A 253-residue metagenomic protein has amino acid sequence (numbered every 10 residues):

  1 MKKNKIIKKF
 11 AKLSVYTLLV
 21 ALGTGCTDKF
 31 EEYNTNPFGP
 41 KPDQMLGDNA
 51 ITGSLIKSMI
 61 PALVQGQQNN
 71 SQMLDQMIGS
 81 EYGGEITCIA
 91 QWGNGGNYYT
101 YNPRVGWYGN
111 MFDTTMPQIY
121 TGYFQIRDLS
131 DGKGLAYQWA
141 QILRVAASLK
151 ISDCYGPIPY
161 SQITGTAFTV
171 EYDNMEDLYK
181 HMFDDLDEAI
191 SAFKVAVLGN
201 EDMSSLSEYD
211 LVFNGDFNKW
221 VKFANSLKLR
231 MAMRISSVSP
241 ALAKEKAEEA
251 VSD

Functional and structural regions predicted by a protein language model:
M1-T24: Sec-dependent bacterial lipoprotein signal peptides
A11-S14, E31, G39, K194: Compositionally biased, low-structure terminal segments
L13-Y16, Y33, S148, R234: General helical structural elements
L18-T24, G66, S152, A196: Hydrophobic alpha-helical elements and their junctions with loops/disorder across both membrane and soluble proteins
L22, P37-G39, P240: Short amphipathic alpha-helical surface micro-motifs
C26-G84, T114, L129: Membrane-proximal, proline-rich intrinsically disordered regions
L46-A50, T87-L143, A147-D253: Structured, solvent-exposed acidic/aromatic patches
